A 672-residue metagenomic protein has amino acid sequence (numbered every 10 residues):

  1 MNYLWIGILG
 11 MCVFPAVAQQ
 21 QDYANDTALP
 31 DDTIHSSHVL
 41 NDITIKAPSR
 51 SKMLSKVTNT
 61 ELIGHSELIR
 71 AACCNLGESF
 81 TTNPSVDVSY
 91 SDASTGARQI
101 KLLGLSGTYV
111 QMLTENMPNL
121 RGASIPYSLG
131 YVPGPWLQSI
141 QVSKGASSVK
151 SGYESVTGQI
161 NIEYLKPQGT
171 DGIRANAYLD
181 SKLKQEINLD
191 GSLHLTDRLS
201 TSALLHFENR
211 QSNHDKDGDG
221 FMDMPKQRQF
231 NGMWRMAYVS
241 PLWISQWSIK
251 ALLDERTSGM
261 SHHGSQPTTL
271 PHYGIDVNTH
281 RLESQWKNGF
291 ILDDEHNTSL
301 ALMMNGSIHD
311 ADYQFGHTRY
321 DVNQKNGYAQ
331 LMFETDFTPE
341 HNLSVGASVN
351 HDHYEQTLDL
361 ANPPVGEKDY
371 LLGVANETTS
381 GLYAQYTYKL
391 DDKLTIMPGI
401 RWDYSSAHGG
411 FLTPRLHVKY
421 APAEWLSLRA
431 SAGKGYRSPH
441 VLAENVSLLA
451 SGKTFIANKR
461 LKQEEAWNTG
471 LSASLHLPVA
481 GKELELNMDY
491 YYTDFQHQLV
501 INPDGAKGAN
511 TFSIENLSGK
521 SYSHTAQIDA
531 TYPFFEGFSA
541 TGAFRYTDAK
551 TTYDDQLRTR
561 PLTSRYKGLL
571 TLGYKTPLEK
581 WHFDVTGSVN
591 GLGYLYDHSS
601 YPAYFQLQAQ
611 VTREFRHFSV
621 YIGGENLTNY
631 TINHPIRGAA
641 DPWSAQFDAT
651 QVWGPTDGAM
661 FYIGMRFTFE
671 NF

Functional and structural regions predicted by a protein language model:
Q21-I69, G77, G107: Short, acidic, small-residue-rich periplasmic hinge/interaction motif at the N-terminus of Gram-negative outer-membrane
Y23, R210-N231, A237-T298, G306-Q324: Flexible loop and strand-edge segments within Gram-negative outer membrane beta-barrel domains
G77, T81-P118: Extracytoplasmic beta-strand/coil segments of soluble accessory domains associated with Gram-negative outer-membrane
M117-K144, G232, N458: Short acidic/polar hinge/loop motifs at secondary-structure boundaries that mediate gating or recognition
Y131-G172: A beta-strand signature from Gram-negative outer-membrane beta-barrel systems, especially the internal plug domain
S299-Y313, A421, S427-R429, K462-N516 (+1 more regions): Membrane-embedded beta-barrel scaffold of Gram-negative outer-membrane proteins
K389-D392, L486, Y490-D494, N516-L595 (+1 more regions): Gram-negative outer-membrane beta-barrel transporters
I501, A540, R613-F672: C-terminal beta-signal and adjacent terminal beta-strands/loops of Gram-negative outer-membrane beta-barrel proteins
